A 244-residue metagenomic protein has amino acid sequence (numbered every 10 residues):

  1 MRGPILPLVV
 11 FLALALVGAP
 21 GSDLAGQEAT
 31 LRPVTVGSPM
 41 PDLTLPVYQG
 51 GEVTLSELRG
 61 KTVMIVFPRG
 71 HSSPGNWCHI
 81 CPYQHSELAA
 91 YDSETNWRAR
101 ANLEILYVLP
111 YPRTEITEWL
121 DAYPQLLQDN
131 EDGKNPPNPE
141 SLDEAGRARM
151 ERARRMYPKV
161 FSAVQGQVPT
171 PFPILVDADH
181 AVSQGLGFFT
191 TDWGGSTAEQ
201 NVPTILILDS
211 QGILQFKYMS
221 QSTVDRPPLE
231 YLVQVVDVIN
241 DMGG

Functional and structural regions predicted by a protein language model:
M1-I5: Positively charged n-region of N-terminal signal peptides that target proteins for export
P7-G18: Bacterial N-terminal signal peptides
A13, D23-L24: Cleavable N-terminal signal peptides
L24-S56, Y83-A90: N-terminal "domain-start" segment that seeds a small globular fold
L55-S86: Short active-site neighborhood of thiol/selenol oxidoreductases, capturing the structured segment around
N76-F172, V182-S183: Structural microenvironment flanking redox-active thiols in thiol-disulfide oxidoreductases
V176-A178: Short loop/edge segments at beta-strand edges and connector loops that shape dinucleotide/nucleotide cofactor-binding
G185-G244: Thiol-/selenol-based redox modules, centered on thioredoxin-like and closely related oxidoreductase domains
